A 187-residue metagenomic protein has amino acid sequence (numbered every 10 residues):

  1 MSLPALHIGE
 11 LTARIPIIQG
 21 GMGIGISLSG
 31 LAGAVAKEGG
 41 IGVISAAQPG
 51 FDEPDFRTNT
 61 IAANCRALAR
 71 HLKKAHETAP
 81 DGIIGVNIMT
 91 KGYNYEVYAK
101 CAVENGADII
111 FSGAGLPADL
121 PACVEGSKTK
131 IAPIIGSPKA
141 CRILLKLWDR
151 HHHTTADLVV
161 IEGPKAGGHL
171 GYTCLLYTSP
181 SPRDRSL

Functional and structural regions predicted by a protein language model:
M1-L176: Active-site entrance/lid segments in N-terminal catalytic domains of soluble metabolic enzymes
Y177-D184: Conserved small/polar residues in nucleotide/adenosyl-binding loops
